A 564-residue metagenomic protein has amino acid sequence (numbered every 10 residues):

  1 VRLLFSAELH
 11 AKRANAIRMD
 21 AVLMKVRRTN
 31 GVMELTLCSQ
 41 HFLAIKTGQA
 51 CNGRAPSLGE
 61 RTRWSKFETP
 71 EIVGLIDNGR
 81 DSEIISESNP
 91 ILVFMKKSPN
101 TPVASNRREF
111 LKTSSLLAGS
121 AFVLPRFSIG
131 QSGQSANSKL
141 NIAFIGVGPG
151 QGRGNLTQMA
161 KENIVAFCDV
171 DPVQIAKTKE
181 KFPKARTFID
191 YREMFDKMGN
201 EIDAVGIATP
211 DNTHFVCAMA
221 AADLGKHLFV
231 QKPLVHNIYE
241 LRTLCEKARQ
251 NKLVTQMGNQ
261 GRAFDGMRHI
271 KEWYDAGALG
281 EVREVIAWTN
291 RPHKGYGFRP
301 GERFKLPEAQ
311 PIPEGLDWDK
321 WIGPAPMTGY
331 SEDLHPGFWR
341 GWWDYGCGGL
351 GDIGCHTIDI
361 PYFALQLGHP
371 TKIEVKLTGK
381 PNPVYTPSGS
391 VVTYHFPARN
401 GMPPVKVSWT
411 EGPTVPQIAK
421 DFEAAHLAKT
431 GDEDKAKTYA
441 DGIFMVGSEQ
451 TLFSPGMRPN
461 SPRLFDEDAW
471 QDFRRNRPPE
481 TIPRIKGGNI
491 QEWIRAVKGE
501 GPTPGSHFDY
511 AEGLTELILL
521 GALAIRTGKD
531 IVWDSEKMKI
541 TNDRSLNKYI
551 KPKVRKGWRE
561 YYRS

Functional and structural regions predicted by a protein language model:
L4-A11, R28-M33: Residue-level detector of structural "landmarks"
L9-V26, D203: Short alpha-helix boundary/capping segments
K97-A118: N-terminal secretory signal peptides and thylakoid transit peptides that target proteins across membranes
T113-F182, G261-F264, Y274, P361: N-terminal Rossmann-like dinucleotide-binding module
S135, L156, A160-K161, C168 (+5 more regions): Glycine-enriched catalytic-core subsegment of oxygenase/oxidase enzymes
G148-Q151, N251-V254, G261-V375, P381-V384 (+5 more regions): Predominantly a Rossmann-like dinucleotide-binding segment in NAD(P)-dependent oxidoreductases
P210-D211, F215-A263, G277: Beta-strand-loop-alpha-helix segment that lines the small-molecule cofactor/substrate pocket of alpha/beta enzymes
